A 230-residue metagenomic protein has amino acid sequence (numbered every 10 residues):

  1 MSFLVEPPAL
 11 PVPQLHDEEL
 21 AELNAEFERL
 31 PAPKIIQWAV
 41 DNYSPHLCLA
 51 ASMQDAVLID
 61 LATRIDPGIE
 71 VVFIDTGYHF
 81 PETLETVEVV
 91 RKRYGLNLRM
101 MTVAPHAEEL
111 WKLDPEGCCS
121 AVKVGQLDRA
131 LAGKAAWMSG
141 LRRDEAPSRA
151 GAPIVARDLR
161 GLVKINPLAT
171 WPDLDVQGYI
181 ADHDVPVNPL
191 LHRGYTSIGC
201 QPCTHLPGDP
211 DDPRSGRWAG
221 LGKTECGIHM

Functional and structural regions predicted by a protein language model:
S2-M230: Nucleotide-activated chemistry modules centered on ATP-dependent adenylation/adenylyltransferase
